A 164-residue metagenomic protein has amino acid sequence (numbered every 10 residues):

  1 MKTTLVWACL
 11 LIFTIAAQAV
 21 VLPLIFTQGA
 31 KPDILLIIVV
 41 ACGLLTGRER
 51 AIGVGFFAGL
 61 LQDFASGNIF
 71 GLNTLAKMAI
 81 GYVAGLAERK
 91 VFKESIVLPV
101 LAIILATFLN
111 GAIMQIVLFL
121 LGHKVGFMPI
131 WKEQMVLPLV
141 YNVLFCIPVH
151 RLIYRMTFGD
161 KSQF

Functional and structural regions predicted by a protein language model:
M1-F164: Terminal, non-globular segments
